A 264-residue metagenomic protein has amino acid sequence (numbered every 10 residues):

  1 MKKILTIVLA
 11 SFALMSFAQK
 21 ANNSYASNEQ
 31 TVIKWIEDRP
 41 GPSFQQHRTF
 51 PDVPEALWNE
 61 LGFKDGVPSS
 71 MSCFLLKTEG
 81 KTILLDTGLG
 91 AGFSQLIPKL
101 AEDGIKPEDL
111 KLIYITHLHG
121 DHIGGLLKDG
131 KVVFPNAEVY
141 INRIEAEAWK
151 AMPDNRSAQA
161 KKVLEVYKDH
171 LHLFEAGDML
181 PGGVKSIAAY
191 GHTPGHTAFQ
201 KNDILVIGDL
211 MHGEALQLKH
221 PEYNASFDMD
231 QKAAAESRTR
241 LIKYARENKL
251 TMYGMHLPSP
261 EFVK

Functional and structural regions predicted by a protein language model:
I4, A18-Q95, D109, D203-D209: Metallo-beta-lactamase
A10-F17: Hydrophobic h-region of N-terminal signal peptides that target proteins for export in Gram-negative bacteria
K20, D109, P135-A188, A233-K249: Metallo-beta-lactamase
F44, A148-K150, E214-L218: Short acidic/His/Gly/Ser-rich catalytic and metal-binding motifs that mark active-site loops of diverse hydrolases
L84-T87, K111-D121, Y140-N142, A188-G191 (+4 more regions): Active-site neighborhood of phospho(di)ester-bond hydrolases with catalytic His/Asp-centered motifs
F93-Y140: Active-site metal-binding motif and surrounding structural segment of the metallo-beta-lactamase
K185-A198: Active-site glycine- and acidic-residue-rich loops that bind and position anionic ligands or nucleotide-like cofactors
P194, D203-K264: Cap/insert and terminal regions of metallo-dependent hydrolase folds
